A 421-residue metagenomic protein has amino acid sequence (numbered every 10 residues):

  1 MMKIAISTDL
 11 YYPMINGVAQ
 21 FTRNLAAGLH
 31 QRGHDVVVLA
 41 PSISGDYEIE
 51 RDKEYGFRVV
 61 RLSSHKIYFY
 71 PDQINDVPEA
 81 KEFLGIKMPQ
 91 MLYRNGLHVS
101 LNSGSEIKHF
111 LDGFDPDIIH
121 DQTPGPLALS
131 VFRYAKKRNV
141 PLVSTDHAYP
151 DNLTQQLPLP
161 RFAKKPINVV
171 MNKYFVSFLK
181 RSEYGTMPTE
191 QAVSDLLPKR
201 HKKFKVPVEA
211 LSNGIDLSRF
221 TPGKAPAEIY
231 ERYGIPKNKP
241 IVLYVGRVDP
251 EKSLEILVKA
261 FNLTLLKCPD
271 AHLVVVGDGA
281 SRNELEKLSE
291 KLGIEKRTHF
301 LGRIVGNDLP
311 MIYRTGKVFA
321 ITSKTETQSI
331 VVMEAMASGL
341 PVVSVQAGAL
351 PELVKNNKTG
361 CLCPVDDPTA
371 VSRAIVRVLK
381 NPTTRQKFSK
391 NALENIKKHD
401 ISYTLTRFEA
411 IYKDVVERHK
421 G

Functional and structural regions predicted by a protein language model:
M1-S64, T406, K413, K420: N-terminal subdomain of nucleotide-sugar transferases
Q20, P240-L266, L273, A280-E286 (+1 more regions): A conserved mid-protein helix/loop that constitutes part of the nucleotide-sugar donor-binding site
A40, V60-S63, K165-P226: Donor nucleotide-sugar binding/catalytic pocket of nucleotide-sugar-dependent glycosyltransferases
L111, L179, R303-I304, M311-G316: Short alpha-helical donor nucleotide-sugar binding micro-motif in glycosyltransferases
K324: Aromatic "clamp/platform" in nucleotide-sugar-dependent glycosyltransferases that forms part of the donor/acceptor
P341-S344, V354: Short hydrophobic beta-strand element within catalytic cores of glycosyltransferases and related nucleotide-activated
N356-N357, C361-P368, R377-T383: Conserved acidic donor-binding segment of nucleotide-sugar-dependent glycosyltransferases
A370, R377, T384-K398, R407-A410: A short, well-ordered alpha-helix in the C-terminal region of glycosyltransferases
